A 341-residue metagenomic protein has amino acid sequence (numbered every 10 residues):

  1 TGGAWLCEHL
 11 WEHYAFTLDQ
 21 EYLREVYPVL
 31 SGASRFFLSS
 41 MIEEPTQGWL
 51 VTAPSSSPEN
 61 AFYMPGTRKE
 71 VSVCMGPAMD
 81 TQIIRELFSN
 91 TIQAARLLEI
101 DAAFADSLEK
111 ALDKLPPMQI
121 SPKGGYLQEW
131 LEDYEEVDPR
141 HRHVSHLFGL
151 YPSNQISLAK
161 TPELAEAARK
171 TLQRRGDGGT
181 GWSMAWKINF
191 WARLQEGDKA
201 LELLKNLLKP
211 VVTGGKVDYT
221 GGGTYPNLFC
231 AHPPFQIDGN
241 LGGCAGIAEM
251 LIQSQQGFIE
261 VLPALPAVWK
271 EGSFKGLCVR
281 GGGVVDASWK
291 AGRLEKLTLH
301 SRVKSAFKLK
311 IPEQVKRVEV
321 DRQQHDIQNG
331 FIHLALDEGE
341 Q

Functional and structural regions predicted by a protein language model:
T1-Y27, M75-F258, E295: Active-site core of glycosidic bond-cleaving carbohydrate-active enzymes
G2, G48, D80, F148 (+3 more regions): Residues that flank catalytic or metal-binding motifs in active/ligand-binding sites
G32-A94: Acidic/histidine-rich catalytic neighborhood
S40-E59, G125, L228, V261-F274: Short, surface-exposed recognition loops and adjoining beta-strand edges that mediate ligand/DNA contacts, enriched
E43-P45, S121, V279: Acidic surface patches and DE-rich sequence motifs
S55, S153-Q155, K290, P312: Structured loops at beta-to-helix junctions and adjacent beta-edge loops in soluble globular domains
D198-E340: Non-catalytic C-terminal accessory modules of carbohydrate-active enzymes
